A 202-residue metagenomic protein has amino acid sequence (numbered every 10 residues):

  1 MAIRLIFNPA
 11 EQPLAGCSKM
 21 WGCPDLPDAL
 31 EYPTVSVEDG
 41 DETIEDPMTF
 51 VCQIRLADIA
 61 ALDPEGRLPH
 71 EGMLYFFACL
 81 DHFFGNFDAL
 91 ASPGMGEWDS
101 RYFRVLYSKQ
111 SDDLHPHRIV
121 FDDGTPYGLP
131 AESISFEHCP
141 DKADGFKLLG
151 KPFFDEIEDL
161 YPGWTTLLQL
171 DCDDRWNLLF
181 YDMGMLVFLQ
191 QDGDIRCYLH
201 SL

Functional and structural regions predicted by a protein language model:
M1-L202: Preference for intrinsically disordered or flexible, low-complexity segments and adjacent hinge/connector residues
